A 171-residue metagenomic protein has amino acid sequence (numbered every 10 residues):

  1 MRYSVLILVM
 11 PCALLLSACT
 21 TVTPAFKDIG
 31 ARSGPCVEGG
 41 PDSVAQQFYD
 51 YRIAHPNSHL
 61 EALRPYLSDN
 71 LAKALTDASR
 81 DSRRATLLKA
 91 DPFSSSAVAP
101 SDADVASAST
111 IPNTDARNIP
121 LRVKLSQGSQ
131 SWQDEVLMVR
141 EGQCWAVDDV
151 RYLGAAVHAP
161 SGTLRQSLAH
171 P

Functional and structural regions predicted by a protein language model:
M1-L8: Bacterial N-terminal signal peptides that target proteins for export
L15-A18: C-terminal motif of bacterial Sec signal peptides marking the signal peptidase cleavage site
T20-V22: Bacterial signal peptide processing site
I29-T86: Core segments of small alpha/beta cavity-forming domains
A72-S131: Surface-exposed, charged secondary-structure patches
R84, T114-N118, R122, G128-Q130 (+2 more regions): Low-complexity, intrinsically disordered terminal/linker segments enriched in charged and Gly/Pro repeats
D134-R140: Hydrophobic/aromatic beta-strand elements that line small-molecule binding cavities or substrate pockets in beta-rich
